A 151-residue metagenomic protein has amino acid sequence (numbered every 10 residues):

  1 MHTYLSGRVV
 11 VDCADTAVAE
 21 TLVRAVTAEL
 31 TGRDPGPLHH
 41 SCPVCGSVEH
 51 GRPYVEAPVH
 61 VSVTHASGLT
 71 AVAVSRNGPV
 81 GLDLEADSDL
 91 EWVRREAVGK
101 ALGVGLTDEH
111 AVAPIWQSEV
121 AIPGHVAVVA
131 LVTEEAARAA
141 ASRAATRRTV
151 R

Functional and structural regions predicted by a protein language model:
M1-R151: Core catalytic alpha/beta fold that binds nucleotide/phospho-ligands
